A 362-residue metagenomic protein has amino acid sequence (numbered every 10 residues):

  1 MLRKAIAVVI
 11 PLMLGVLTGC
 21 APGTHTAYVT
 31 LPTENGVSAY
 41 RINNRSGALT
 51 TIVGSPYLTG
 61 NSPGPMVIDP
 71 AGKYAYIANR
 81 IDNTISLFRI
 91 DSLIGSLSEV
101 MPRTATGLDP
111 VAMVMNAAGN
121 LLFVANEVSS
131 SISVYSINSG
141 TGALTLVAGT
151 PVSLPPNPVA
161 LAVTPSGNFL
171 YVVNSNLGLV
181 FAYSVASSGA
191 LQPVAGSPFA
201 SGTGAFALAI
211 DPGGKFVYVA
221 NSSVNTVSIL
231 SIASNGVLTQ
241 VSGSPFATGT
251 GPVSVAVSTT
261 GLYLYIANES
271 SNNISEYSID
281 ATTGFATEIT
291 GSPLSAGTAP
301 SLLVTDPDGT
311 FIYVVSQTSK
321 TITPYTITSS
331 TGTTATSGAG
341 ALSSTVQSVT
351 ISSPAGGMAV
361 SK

Functional and structural regions predicted by a protein language model:
M1-K4: Positively charged n-region of N-terminal signal peptides that target proteins for export
A7-L17: Bacterial N-terminal signal peptides
G15-K362: Predominantly soluble domains enriched in secretory-pathway, periplasmic, or organellar proteins
